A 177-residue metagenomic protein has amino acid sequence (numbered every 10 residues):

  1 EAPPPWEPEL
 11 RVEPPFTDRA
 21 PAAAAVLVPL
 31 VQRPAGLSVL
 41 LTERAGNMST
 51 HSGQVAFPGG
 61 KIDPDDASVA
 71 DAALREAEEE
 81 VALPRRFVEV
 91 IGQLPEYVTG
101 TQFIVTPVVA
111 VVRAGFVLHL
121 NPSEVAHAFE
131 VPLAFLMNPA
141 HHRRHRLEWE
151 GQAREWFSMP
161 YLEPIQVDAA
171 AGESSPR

Functional and structural regions predicted by a protein language model:
E1-A56, K61-H119, A134, R146-R177: N-terminal leader/linker segments that precede catalytic domains of diphosphate-processing enzymes
L118-M137: Acidic, glycine-rich loop-and-strand cores that form catalytic or ligand-binding grooves in diverse globular domains
P139, R144: Non-catalytic RNA-recognition surface used by pseudouridine synthases
